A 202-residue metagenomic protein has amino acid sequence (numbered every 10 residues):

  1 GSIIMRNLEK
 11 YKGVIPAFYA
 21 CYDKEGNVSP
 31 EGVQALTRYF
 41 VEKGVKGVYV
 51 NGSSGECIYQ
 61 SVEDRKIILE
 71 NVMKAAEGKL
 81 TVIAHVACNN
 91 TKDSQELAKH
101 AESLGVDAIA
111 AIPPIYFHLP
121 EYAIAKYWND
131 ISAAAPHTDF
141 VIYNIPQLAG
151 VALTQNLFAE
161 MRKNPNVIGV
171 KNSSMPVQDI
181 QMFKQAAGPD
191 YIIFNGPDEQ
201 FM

Functional and structural regions predicted by a protein language model:
G1-I4: Short, Lys/Arg-enriched N-terminal segments with co-localized hydrophobic residues within the first ~10-30 amino acids
R6-P16, C21-A152: Active-site beta->alpha loop and helix N-cap motifs at the rims of alpha/beta catalytic domains
A134, P146-M202: Catalytic alpha/beta core domains of metabolic enzymes, predominantly
